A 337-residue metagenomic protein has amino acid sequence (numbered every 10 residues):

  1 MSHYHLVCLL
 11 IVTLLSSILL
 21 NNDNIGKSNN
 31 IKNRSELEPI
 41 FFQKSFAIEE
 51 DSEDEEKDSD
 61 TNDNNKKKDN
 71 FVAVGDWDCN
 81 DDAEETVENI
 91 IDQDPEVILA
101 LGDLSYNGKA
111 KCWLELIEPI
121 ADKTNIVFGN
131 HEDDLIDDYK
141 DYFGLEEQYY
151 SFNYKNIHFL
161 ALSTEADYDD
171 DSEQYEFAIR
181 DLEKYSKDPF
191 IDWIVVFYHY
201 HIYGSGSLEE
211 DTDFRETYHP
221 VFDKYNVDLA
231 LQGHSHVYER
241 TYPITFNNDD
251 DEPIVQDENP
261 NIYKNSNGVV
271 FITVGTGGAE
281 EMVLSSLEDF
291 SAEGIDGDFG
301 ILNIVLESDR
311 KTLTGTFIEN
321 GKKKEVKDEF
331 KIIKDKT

Functional and structural regions predicted by a protein language model:
M1-S28: Secretory targeting signatures
G26, N33-C112, S205: N-terminal active-site segment of His-dependent metallophosphoesterases
N33, E38, E49-E50, E280-T337: A short C-terminal boundary segment appended to hydrolase-like catalytic domains
K68, P95, A121, I191-W193 (+1 more regions): A general structural motif
F71, I98, F159, I194-V195: Hydrophobic beta-strand anchors of alpha/beta hydrolase catalytic cores
D76, G102-D103, G129-N130, H199 (+1 more regions): Active-site glycine-centered loops adjacent to acidic/histidine catalytic or metal-binding residues that shape
A100, A161, L313-F317: Short hydrophobic/aromatic-rich beta-strand segments that constitute the beta-sheet cores of beta-sandwich/beta-barrel
K109-I194, E209-Y218, D223-L229, V237-N303: Extended active-site neighborhood of metal-dependent phosphoesterases/phosphodiesterases
